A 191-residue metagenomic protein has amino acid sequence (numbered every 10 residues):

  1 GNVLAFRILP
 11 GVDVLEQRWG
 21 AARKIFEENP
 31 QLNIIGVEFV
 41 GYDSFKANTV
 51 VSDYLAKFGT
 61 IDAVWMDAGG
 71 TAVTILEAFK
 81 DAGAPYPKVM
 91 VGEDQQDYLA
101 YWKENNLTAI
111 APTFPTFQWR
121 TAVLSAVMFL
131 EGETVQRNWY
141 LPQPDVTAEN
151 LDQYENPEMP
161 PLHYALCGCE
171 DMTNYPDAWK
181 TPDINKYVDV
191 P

Functional and structural regions predicted by a protein language model:
G1, D62, T108-A109: Conserved acidic residues
G1, Q17, K46-N48, D94-L99 (+1 more regions): Hydrophobic alpha-helical segments within soluble ligand-binding/sensing domains
N2-A5, I25-S44: Short beta-strand elements in bilobed, periplasmic/extracellular small-molecule ligand-binding domains
A5-F6, V37, E104-T116: Short beta-strand elements at the ligand-binding edges of bilobed clamshell
F6, W119-P191: Hinge/cleft segment of the Venus flytrap/periplasmic-binding protein
V12-L15, V40, S44, W65-A68 (+1 more regions): Solvent-exposed, acidic/flexible segments
D13-R23: Short, surface-exposed alpha-helical segments at coil->helix boundaries
A21-A22, G36, V40-Y101: Hydrophobic alpha-helical
